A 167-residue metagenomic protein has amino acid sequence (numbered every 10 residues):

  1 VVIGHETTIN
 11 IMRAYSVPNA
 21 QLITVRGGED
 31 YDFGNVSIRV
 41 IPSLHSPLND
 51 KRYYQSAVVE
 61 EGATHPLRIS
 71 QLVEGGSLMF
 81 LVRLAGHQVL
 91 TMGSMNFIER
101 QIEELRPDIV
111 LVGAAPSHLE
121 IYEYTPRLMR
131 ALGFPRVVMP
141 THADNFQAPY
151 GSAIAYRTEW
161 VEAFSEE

Functional and structural regions predicted by a protein language model:
V1, E103-R106, L128-P135: Short, conserved loop/helix-junction motifs that constitute active-site signature segments in enzyme catalytic cores
V1-A14, P18-T24, L105-V110: Active-site metal-binding motif and surrounding structural segment of the metallo-beta-lactamase
V1-E6, L90-S94, V110-A115, V138-H142: Active-site neighborhood of phospho(di)ester-bond hydrolases with catalytic His/Asp-centered motifs
I9, M79, E99-I102, T125-R130 (+2 more regions): Short amphipathic alpha-helical segments and helix-helix/interface helices
I9-M12, G27-D32, S46-N49, N96-R100 (+2 more regions): Active-site environment of divalent metal-dependent phosphoester hydrolases
S16-D30, P126-E167: Binuclear metal-ion centers of metallo-dependent hydrolases, dominated by the metallo-beta-lactamase
N19-Q21, V112-E123: Active-site glycine- and acidic-residue-rich loops that bind and position anionic ligands or nucleotide-like cofactors
V25-I102: Core dinuclear metal-dependent hydrolase active-site scaffold
